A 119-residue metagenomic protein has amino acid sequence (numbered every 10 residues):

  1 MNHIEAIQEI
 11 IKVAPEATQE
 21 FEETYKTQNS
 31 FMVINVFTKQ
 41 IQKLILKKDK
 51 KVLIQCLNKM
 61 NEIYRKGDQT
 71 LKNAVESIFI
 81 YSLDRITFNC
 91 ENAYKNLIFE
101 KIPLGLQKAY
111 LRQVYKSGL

Functional and structural regions predicted by a protein language model:
M1-S30: Long, low-complexity, highly charged intrinsically disordered regions
H3-E9, F88-C90, G118-L119: Eukaryotic alpha-helical solenoid repeat scaffolds
E20-Y25, I63-Y64, A109-Q113: Helix-loop junctions that connect tandem helical modules in alpha-solenoid scaffolds
S30-K39: HEAT-repeat alpha-solenoid elements in large eukaryotic scaffold proteins
K47-I98: Amphipathic protein-protein interaction modules
E91-L119: Eukaryotic acidic, Ser/Thr-rich intrinsically disordered low-complexity regions
